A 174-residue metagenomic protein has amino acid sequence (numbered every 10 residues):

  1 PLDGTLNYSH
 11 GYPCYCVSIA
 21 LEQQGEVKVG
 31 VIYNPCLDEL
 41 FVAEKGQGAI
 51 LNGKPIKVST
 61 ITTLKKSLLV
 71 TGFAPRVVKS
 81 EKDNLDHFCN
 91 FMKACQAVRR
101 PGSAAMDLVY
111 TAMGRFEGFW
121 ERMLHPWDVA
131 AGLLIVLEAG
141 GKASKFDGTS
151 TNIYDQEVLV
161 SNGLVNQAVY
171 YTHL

Functional and structural regions predicted by a protein language model:
P1-I50: DPxDG-like acidic metal-binding loop motif
E26, L37-D38, G48, I56 (+2 more regions): Generic "edge-of-domain/loop-turn" microfeature
K57-L174: An extended, acidic
